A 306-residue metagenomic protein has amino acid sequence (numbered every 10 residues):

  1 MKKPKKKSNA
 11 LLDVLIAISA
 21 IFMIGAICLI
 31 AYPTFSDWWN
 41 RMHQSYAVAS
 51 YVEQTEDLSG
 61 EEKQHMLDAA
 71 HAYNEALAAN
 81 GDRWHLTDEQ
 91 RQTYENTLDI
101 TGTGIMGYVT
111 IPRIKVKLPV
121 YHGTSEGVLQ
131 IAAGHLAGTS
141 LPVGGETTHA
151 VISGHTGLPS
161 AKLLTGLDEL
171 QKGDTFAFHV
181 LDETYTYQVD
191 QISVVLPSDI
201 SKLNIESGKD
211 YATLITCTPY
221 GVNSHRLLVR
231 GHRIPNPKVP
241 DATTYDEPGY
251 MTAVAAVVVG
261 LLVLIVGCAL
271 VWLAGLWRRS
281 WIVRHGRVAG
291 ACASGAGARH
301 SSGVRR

Functional and structural regions predicted by a protein language model:
M1-A10, W281-R306: N-terminal Lys/Arg-rich, disordered targeting/topogenic segments
N9-A253: Solvent-exposed, non-transmembrane regions of membrane-associated and secreted proteins
T243-C292: C-terminal single-pass membrane-anchor helix
